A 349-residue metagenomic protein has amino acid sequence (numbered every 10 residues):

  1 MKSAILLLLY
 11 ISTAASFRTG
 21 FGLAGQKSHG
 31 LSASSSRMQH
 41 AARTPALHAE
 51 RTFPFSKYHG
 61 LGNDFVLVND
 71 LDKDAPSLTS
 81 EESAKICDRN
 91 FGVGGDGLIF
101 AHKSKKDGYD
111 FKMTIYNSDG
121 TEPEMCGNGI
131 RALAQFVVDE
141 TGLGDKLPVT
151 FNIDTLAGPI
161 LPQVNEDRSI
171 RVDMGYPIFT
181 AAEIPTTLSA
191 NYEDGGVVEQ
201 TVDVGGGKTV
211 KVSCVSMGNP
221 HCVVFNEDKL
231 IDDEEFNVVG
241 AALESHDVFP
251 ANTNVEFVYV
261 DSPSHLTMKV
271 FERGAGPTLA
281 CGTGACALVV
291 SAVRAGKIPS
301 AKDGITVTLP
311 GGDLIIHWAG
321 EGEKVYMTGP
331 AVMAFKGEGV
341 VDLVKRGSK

Functional and structural regions predicted by a protein language model:
M1-S35: N-terminal chloroplast transit peptides
S16, L31, M38-Q39, R43-R51: N-terminal mitochondrial targeting presequences
M38, M113, V172-G175, M268: Methionine-biased hydrophobic packing positions in alpha-helices, especially within tandem helical repeat solenoids
T44-R168, V223-K349: A glycine-rich beta-to-alpha transition motif near the start of alpha/beta enzyme domains, typified by
I170-M174, A181, V224-F225: Intrinsically disordered, low-complexity regions enriched in acidic/Ser/Thr/Pro/Gln residues
I178-V210: Active-site glycine-rich loop that binds ribose-phosphate moieties when present
K211-V212, P220-V223: Selected transmembrane alpha-helices and immediately adjacent juxtamembrane segments of polytopic inner-membrane
V215-M217, M327: Active-site donor-nucleotide binding/catalytic segment of nucleotide-sugar enzymes
